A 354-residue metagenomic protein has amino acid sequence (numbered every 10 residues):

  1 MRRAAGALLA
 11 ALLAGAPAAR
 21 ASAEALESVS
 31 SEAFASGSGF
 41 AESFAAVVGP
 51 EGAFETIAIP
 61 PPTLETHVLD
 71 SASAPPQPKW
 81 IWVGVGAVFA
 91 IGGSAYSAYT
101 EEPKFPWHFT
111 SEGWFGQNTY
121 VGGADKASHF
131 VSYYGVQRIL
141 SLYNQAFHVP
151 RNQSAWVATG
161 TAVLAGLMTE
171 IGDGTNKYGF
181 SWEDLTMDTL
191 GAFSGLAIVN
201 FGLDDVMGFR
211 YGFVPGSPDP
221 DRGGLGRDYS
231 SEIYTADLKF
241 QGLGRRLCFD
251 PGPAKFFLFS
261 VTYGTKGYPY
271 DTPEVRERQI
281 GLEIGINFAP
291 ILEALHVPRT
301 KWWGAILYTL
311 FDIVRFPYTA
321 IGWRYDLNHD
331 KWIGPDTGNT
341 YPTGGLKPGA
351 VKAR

Functional and structural regions predicted by a protein language model:
G6-A16: Bacterial N-terminal signal peptides
A19-K126, F130-Q137, S141-V149, L247-P251 (+2 more regions): N-terminal targeting leaders of membrane proteins
L142-H148, L196-F201, L238-D250, F288-A294: Outer-membrane beta-barrel proteins
M168-T189: Interfacial helix-loop-helix junctions of multi-pass membrane proteins
D188, D228-Y234, R276-I280: Residues that define the transmembrane beta-barrel architecture of outer-membrane proteins
F193-A197, Y234-F240, L282-F288, W323 (+3 more regions): Residues on the lipid-exposed face of transmembrane beta-strands in outer-membrane beta-barrel proteins
M207-F209, K255-V261: Transmembrane beta-strands of outer-membrane beta-barrel proteins
F213-S217, Y263-G267, F288-P290: Transmembrane beta-strands of outer-membrane beta-barrel pores
